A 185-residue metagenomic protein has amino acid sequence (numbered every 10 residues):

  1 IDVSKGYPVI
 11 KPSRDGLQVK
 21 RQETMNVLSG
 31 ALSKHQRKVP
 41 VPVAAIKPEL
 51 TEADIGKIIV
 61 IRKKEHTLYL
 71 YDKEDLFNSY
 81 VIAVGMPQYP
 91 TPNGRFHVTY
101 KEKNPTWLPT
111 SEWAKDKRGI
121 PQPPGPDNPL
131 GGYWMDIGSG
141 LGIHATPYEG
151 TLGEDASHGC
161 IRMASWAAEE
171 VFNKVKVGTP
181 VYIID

Functional and structural regions predicted by a protein language model:
I1-I120, P124-D127, E149, V175-V177: Surface-exposed, secretory/extracytoplasmic low-complexity segments enriched in Ser/Thr/Asn/Gly/Pro
S111-D185: Exported/periplasmic cell-wall-interacting domains
